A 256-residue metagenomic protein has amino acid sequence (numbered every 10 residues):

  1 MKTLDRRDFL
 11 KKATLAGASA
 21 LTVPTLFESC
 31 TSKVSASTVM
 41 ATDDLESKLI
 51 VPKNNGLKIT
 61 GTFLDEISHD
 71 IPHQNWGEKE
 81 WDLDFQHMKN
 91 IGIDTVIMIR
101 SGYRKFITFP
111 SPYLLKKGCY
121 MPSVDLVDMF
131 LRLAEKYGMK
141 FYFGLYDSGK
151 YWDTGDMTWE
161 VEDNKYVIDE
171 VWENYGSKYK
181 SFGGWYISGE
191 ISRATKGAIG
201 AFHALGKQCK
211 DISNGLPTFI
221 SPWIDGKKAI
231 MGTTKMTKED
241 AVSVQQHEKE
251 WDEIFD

Functional and structural regions predicted by a protein language model:
M1-L4, V39-M40, G61: Short linear motifs centered on Gly/Pro in flexible linkers and helix caps
K2, D8-S29: N-terminal export signals
R6-R7, K210: Short, cationic motifs built from Arg/Lys/His that form the positively charged side of catalytic pockets
K11, A16, S32-V39, Y186: N-terminal cationic amphipathic segment used for targeting or macromolecule association
T25-P52: C-terminal segment of N-terminal export signals and the immediately downstream linker at the start of the mature
D44-D256: Glycan-processing catalytic domains of CAZymes
